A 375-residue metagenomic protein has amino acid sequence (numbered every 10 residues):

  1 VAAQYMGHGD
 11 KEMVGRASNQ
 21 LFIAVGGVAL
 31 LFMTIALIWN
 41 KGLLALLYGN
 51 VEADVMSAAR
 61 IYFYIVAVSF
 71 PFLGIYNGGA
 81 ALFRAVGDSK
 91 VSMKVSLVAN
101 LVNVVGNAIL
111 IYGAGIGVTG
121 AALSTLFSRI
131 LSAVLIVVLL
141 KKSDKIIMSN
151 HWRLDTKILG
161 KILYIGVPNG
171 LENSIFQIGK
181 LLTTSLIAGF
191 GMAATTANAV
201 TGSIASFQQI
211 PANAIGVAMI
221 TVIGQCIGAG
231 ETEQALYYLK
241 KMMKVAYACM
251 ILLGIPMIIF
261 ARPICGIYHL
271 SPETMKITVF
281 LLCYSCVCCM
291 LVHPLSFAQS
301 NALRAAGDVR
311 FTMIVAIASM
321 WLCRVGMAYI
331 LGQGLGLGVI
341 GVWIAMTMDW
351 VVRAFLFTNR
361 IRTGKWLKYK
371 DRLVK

Functional and structural regions predicted by a protein language model:
V1-T34, L73-S92, T184, A197-A261 (+1 more regions): Small-residue-rich hydrophobic transmembrane alpha-helices
L31-R60, G254-V279: Short membrane-interface helical motifs at transmembrane helix boundaries in multi-pass membrane transporters
L44-A53, I109-G115, S174-S203, F207 (+4 more regions): Helix-terminus/linker motif at the lipid-water interface of multi-pass membrane proteins
V51-Y76, S206, P272-S296: Alpha-helical transmembrane segments of multi-pass membrane proteins
A53-I61, V118-T119, I158-I165, N169 (+5 more regions): Interfacial/gating helices of multi-pass transporter permease domains
F70-G78, L82, V86, L97-A108 (+8 more regions): Hydrophobic alpha-helical transmembrane bundles that constitute the permease/transmembrane domains of multi-pass
N100-A133, A261-P263, I267, K276 (+4 more regions): Membrane-interface helix-loop junctions in multi-pass transport and translocation proteins
T125, V134-F176, W366-K375: Interhelical loop/hinge segments that connect adjacent transmembrane helices in multipass membrane
